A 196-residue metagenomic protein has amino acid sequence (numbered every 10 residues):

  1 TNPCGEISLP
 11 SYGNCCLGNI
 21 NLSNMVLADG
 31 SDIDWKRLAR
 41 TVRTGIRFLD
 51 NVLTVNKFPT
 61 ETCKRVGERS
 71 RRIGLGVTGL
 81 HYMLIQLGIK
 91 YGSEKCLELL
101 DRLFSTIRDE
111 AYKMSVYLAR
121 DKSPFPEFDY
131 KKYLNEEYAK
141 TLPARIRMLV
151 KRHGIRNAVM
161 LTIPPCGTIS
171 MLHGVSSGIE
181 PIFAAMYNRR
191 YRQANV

Functional and structural regions predicted by a protein language model:
T1-V196: Long, C-terminal-biased catalytic regions of enzyme "large/alpha" subunits
